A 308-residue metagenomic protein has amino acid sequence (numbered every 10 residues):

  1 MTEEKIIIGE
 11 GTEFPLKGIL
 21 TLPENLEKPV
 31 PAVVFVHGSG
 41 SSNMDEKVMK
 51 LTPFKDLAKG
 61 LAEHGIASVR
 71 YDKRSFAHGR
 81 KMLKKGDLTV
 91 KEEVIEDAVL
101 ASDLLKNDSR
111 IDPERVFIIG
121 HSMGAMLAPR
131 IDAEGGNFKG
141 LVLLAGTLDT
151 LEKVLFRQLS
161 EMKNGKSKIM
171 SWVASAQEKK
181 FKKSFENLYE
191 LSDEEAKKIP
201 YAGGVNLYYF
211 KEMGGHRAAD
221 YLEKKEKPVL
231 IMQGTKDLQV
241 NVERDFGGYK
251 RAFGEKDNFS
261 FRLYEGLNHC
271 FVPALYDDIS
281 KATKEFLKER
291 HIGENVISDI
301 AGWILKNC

Functional and structural regions predicted by a protein language model:
M1-K28: N-terminal cap/lid segment of alpha/beta-hydrolase-fold proteins
L26-K28, V33-G60: Short, surface-exposed "cap/lid" segments of acyl-processing enzymes
D56-R80: Conserved alpha/beta-hydrolase
D87-D108: Alpha/beta-hydrolase active-site loop
L104-R110, E114-M162: Primarily recognizes the serine-hydrolase "nucleophile elbow" in alpha/beta-hydrolase and SGNH/GDSL folds
V142-Y221: Accessory cap/linker subdomain of secreted extracellular hydrolases
K225, I231-Q233: Short beta-strand/loop motif that positions the catalytic acidic residue of the alpha/beta-hydrolase fold
N241-A252: Short alpha-helix in the alpha/beta-hydrolase fold that links the catalytic acid
